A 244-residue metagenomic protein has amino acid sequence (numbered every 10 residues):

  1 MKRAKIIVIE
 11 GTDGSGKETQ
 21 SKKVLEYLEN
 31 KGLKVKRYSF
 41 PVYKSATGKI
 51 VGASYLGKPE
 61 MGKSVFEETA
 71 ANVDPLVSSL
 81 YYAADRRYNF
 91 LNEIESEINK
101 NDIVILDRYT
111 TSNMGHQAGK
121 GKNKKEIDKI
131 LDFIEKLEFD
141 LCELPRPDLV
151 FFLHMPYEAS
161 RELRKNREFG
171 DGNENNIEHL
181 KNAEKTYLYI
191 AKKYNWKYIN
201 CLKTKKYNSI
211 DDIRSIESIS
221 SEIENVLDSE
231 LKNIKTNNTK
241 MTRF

Functional and structural regions predicted by a protein language model:
K2-I6: Pre-Walker A (Motif I) flank of P-loop NTPase domains
I9: Hydrophobic anchor at the beta1->P-loop junction of P-loop NTPases
T12: P-loop (Walker A) phosphate-binding loop of NTP-binding proteins
K17: Conserved lysine of the Walker
Q20: Hydrophobic positions on the alpha1 helix immediately C-terminal to the Walker A/P-loop
L25, E158-F244: NTP-dependent small-molecule kinase module
L33-K136, L141, D211: ATP-dependent small-molecule kinase phosphotransfer cores that center on conserved nucleotide phosphate-binding segments
T111-K185: A glycine- and Lys/Arg-enriched "phosphate-lid" helix/loop adjacent to the NTP-binding pocket of small-molecule kinases
